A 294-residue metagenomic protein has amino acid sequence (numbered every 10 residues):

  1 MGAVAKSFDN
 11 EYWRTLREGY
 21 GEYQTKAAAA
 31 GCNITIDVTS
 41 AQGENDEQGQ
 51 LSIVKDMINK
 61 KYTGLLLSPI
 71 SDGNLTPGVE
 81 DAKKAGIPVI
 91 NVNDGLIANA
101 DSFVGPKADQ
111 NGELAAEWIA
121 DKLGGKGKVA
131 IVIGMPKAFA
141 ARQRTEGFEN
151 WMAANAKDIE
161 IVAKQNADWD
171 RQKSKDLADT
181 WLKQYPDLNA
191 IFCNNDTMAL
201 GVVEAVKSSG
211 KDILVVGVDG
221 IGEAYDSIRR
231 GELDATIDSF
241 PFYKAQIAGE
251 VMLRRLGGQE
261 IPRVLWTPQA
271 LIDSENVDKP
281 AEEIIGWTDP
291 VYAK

Functional and structural regions predicted by a protein language model:
M1-K294: A residue-level marker of the well-folded mature domains of exported/periplasmic proteins
